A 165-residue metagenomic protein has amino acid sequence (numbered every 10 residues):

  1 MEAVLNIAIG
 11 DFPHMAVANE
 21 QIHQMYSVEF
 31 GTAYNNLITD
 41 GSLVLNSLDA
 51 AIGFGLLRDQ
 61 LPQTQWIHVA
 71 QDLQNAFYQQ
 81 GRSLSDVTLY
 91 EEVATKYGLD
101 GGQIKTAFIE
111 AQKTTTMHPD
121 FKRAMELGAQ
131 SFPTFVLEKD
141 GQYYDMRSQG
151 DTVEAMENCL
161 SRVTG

Functional and structural regions predicted by a protein language model:
M1-F77: Structural alpha/beta surface segment adjacent to cysteine/selenocysteine redox centers across thiol/disulfide enzymes
D72-G165: C-terminal cap of thioredoxin/glutaredoxin-like
